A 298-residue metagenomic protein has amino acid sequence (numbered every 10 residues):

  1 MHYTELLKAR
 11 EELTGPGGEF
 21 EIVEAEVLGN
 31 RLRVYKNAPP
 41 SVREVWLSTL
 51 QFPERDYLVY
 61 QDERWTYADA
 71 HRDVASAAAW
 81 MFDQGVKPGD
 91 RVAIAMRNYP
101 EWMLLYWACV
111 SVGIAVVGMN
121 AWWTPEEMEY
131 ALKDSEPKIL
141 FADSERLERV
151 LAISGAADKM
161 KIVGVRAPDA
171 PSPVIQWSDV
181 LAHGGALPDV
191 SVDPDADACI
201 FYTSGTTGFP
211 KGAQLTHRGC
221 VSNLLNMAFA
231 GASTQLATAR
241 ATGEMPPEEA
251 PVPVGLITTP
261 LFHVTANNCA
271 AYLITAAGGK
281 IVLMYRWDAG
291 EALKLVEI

Functional and structural regions predicted by a protein language model:
H2-G18, K36-Y57, R72, S76: A short N-terminal helical cap/helix-turn-helix that marks the beginning of AMP-binding/adenylate-forming
F20-V27, R43-T66, S172: AMP-dependent adenylate-forming
A25, D62, E145-D197, F209 (+1 more regions): ANL superfamily adenylate-forming
V34-P39, E54-Y99, M103-W107, T124-E129 (+1 more regions): Conserved AMP-binding/adenylate-forming core of the ANL superfamily
T66-D69, A198-M227, T234: Conserved AMP-binding A3 loop
A78, R91, R97-P125, K133-I139 (+2 more regions): A short helix-loop-beta submotif of the ANL/AMP-binding
G184-Y202, F209, A239, M245-V254: Conserved pre-ATP/AMP-binding loop-to-beta segment of ANL
V221-T258, F262-I298: Conserved AMP-binding/adenylation subdomain of ANL enzymes
